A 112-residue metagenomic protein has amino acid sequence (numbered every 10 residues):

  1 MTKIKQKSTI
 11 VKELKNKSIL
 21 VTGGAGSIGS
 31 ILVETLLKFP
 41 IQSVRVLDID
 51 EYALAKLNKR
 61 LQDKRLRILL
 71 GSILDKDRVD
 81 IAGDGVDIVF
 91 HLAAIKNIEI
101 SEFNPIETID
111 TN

Functional and structural regions predicted by a protein language model:
M1-N112: N-terminal Rossmann-like NAD(P)+-binding domain of SDR-like oxidoreductases, especially those catalyzing
